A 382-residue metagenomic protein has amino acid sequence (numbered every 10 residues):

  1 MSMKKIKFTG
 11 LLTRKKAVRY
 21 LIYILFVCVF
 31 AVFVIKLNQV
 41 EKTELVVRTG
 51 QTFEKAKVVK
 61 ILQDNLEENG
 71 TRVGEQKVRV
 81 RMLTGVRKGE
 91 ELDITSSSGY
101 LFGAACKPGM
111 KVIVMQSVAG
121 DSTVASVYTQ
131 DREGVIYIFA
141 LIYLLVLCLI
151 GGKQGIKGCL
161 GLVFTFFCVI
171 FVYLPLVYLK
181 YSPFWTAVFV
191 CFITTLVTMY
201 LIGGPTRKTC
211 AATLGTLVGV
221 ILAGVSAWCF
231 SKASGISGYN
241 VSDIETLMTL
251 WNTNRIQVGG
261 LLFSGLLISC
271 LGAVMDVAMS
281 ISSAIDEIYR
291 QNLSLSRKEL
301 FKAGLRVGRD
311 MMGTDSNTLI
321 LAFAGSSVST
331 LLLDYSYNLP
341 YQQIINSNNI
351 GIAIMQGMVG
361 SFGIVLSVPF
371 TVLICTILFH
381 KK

Functional and structural regions predicted by a protein language model:
M1-R48: Hydrophobic secretory-pathway targeting helix
K15-I22, R207-V220, M312-T318: Alpha-helical transmembrane segments and their helix-start/interface "positive-inside/aromatic belt" motifs in integral
G50-G74, V112: Structural detector for short beta-strands of small beta-barrel domains
S98-G134: Extended, hydrophilic extramembrane loops/domains of integral membrane proteins
I142-L145, K153-T249, V258-S269: Transmembrane alpha-helical segments that form the functional core of multipass membrane systems
G215-T216, V220, W251-I268, T314 (+3 more regions): Pore-lining and gate-forming transmembrane alpha-helices of multi-pass membrane transport proteins
L271-M279, I285-L331, N338: Helical hairpin unit composed of two closely spaced alpha helices linked by a short loop
D310, A322-K382: Hydrophobic alpha-helical transmembrane segments of membrane transport and translocation systems, primarily multi-pass
